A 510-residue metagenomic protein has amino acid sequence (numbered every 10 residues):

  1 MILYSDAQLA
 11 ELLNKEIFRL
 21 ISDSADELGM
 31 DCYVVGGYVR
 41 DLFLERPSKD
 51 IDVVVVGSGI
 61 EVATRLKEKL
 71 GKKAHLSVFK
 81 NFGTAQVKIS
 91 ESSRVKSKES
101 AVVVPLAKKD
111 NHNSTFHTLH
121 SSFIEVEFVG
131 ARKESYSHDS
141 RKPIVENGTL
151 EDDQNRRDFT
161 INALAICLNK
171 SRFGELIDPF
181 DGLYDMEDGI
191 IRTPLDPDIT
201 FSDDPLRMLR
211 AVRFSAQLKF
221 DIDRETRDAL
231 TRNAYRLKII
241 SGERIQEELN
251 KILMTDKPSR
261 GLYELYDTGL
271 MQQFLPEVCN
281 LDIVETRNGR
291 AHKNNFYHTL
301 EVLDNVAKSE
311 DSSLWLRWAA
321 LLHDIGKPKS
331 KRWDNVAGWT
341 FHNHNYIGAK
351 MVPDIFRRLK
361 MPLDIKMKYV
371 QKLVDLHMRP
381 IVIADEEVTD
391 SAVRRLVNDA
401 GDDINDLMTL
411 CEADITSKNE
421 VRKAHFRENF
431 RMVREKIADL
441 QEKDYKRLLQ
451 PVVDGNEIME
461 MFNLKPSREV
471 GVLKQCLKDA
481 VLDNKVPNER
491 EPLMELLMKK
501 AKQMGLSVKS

Functional and structural regions predicted by a protein language model:
M1-S510: Catalytic cores of the polymerase beta-like nucleotidyltransferase superfamily and closely associated nucleotide
